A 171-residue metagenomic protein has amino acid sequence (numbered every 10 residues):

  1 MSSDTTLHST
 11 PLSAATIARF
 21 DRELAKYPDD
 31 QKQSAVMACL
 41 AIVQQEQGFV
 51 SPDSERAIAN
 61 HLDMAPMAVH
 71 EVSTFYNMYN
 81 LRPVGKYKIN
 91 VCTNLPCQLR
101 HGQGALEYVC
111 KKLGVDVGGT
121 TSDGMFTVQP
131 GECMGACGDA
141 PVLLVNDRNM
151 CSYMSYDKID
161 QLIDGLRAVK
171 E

Functional and structural regions predicted by a protein language model:
M1-E171: Signature of N-terminal electron-transfer/Fe-S-associated modules in redox systems
